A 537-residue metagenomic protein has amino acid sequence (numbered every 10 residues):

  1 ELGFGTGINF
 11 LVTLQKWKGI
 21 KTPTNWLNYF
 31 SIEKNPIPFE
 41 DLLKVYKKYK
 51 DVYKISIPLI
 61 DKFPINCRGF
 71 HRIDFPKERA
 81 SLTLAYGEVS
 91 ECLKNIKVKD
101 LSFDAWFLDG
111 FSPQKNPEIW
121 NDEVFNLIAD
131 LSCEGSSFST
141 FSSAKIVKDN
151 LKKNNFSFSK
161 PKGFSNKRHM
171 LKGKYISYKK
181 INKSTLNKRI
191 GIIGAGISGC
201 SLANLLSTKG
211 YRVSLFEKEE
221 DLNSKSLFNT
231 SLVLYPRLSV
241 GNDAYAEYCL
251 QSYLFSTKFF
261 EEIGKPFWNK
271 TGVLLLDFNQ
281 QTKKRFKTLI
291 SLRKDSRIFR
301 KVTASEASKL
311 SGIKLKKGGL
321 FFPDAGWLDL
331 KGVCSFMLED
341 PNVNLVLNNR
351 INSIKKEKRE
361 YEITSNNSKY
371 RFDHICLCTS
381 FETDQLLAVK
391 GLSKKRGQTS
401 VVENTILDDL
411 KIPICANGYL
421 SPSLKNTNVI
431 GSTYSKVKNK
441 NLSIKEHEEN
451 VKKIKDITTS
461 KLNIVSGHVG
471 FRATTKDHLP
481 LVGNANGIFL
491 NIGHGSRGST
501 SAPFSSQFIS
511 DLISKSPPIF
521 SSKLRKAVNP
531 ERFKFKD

Functional and structural regions predicted by a protein language model:
K44-I96: S-adenosyl-L-methionine
Y53, R237-G241, K265-L275, I298-L338 (+2 more regions): Helix-loop-beta segment of a Rossmann-like dinucleotide-binding subdomain
N121-E134: A short glycine-rich, Lys/Arg-flanked "PGG" loop and its adjoining helix->strand segment in the class I
S139, G241-S252, F278-K284, G319-F336 (+2 more regions): Short beta-strand to alpha-helix junction loop
M170-K172, Y178-L186, G191-K209, K218 (+6 more regions): Active-site substrate-recognition segment that forms the wall of the catalytic cavity or substrate channel
S231-L310: Dinucleotide-binding Rossmann-like beta1-alpha1 core, especially the glycine-rich loop that anchors the ADP
L320-S365, Y370, H374, C378: Helical element adjacent to the flavin cofactor pocket in flavoenzyme catalytic cores
L462-D537: C-terminal catalytic lobe of FAD-dependent flavoproteins
